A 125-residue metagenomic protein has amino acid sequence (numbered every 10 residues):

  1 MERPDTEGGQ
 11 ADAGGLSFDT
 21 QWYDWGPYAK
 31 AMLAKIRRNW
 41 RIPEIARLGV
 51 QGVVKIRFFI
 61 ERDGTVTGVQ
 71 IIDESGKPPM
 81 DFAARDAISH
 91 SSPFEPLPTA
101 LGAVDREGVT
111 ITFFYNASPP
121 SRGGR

Functional and structural regions predicted by a protein language model:
M1-D19, A34-R41, E61-D73, F82-P96 (+1 more regions): Conserved "boundary/linchpin" sites in short secondary-structure elements
D19-K30, S75-P79: Soluble non-cytosolic domains of exported or imported proteins
Y23-P27, R37, E44: Core segments of small alpha/beta cavity-forming domains
P43-G49, A100: Surface-exposed patches in mature extracellular/periplasmic domains of secreted proteins
V50-K55: Short, small/polar residue-rich loop motifs at catalytic or cofactor-binding pockets
